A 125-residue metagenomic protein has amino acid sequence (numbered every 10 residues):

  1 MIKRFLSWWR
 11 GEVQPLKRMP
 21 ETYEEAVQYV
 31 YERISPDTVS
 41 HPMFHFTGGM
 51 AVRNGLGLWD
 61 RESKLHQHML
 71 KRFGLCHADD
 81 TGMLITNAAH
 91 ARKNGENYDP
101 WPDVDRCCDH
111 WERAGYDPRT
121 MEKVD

Functional and structural regions predicted by a protein language model:
M1-I2, V104: Intrinsically disordered, low-complexity regions enriched in Ser/Pro/Gly/Gln/His and often acidic
I2-S7, R119-D125: Low-complexity, Gly/Pro
I2-T47, D60-S63, L70: N-terminal low-complexity, intrinsically disordered segments
D37-V124: Compact alpha-helical subdomains of small soluble proteins
